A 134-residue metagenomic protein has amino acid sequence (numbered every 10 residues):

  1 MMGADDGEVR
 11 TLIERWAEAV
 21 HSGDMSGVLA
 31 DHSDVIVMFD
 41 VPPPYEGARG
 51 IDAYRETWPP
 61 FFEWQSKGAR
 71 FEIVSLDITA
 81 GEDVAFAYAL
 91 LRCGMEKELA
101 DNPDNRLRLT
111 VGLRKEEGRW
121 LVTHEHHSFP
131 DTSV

Functional and structural regions predicted by a protein language model:
M1-V35, L121, S133-V134: Short, low-complexity N-terminal intrinsically disordered segments enriched in polar/charged residues
D6, M25-G81, D104-N105: A solvent-exposed, acidic/Ser-Thr-rich amphipathic alpha-helical stretch
V37-V41, A85-M95: Short, well-ordered beta-strand segments in beta-rich or mixed alpha/beta enzyme and ligand-binding folds
W58, I73-I78, L91-C93, R108-R114 (+1 more regions): Hydrophobic/aromatic beta-strand elements that line small-molecule binding cavities or substrate pockets in beta-rich
E82-V84, R119: A generic structural signal for beta-strand entry/edge sites
G94-P103: Short, cysteine-centered beta-strand-loop-beta hairpins and adjacent loop/turn segments enriched in charged/polar
R106-V134: Short beta-strand edge/turn micro-motifs at domain boundaries
